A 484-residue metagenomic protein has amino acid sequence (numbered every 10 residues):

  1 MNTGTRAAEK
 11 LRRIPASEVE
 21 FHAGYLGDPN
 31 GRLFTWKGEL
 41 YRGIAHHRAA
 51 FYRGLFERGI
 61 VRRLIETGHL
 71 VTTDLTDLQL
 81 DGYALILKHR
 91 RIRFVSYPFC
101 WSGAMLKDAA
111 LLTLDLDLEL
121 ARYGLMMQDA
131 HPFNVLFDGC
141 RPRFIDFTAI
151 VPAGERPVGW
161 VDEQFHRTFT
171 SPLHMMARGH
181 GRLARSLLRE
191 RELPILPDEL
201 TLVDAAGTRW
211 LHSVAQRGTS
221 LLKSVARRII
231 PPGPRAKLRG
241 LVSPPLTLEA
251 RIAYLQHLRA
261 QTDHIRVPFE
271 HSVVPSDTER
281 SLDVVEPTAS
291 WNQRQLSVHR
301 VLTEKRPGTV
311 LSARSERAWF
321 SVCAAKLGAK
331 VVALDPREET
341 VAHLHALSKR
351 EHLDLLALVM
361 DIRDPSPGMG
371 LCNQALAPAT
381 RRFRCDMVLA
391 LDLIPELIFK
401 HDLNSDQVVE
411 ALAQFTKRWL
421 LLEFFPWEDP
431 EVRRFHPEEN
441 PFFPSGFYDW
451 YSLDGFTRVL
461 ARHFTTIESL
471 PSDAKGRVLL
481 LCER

Functional and structural regions predicted by a protein language model:
M126, H131-G179: Catalytic activation segment of kinase domains across protein kinase-like and atypical kinase folds
R306-E316: Conserved class I S-adenosyl-L-methionine
R317-A329: Conserved SAM-binding loop of SAM-dependent methyltransferases across substrates and taxa, primarily the Class I
K330-D335: Conserved SAM-binding motif I beta-strand of class I
H343-R382: S-adenosyl-L-methionine
L389: A conserved beta-strand element that flanks and buttresses the S-adenosyl-L-methionine
E396-A411: A short, conserved alpha-helix within the catalytic core of class I
A411-W427: Conserved beta-strand signature within the Rossmann-like core of class I S-adenosyl-L-methionine
